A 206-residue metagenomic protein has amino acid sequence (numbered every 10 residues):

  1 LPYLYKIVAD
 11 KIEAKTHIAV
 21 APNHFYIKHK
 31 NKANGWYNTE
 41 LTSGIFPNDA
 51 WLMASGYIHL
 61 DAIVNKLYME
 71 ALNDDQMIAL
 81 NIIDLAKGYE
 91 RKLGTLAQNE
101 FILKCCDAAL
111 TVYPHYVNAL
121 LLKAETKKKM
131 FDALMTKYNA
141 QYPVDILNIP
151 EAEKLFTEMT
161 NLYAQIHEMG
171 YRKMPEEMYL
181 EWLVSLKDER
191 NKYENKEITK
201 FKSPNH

Functional and structural regions predicted by a protein language model:
P2-H206: A structural boundary/capping signal
